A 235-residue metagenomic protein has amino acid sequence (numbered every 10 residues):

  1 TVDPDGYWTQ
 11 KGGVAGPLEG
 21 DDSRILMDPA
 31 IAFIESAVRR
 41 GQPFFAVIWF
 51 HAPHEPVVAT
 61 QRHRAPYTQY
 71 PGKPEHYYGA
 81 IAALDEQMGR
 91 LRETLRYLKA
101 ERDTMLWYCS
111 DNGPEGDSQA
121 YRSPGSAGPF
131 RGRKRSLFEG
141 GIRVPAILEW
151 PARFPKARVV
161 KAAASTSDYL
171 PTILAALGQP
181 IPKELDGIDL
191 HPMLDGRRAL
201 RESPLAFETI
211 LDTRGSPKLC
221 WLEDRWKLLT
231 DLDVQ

Functional and structural regions predicted by a protein language model:
T1-F44, F50-A59: Formylglycine-dependent
D5-A15, A65-K73, E149-F154: Short glycine/proline-rich turn/loop motifs
D21-V38, H63-T104, A120-Y121: A long, amphipathic alpha-helix that forms part of the scaffold/cap immediately adjacent to metal-dependent active
I34, A52, R92-L95, K99 (+5 more regions): A generic secondary-structure signal for well-formed alpha-helical elements
R39-A46, A100-L106, I142-R143, R201-S203 (+1 more regions): Loop/turn elements at helix/coil->beta-strand transitions in domains of secreted/extracellular proteins
F44-W49, I81, M88, L95 (+3 more regions): Beta-strand elements within well-structured catalytic alpha/beta cores of enzymes that handle phosphate/sulfate esters
P56-A59, E93-R153, S165: Histidine-centered active-site microenvironments of extracellular/periplasmic hydrolases and transferases
P114-L137, F154-R158, A162, S167-Q235: C-terminal cap/loop subdomain of S1 sulfatases and analogous C-terminal strand-loop tails that border
